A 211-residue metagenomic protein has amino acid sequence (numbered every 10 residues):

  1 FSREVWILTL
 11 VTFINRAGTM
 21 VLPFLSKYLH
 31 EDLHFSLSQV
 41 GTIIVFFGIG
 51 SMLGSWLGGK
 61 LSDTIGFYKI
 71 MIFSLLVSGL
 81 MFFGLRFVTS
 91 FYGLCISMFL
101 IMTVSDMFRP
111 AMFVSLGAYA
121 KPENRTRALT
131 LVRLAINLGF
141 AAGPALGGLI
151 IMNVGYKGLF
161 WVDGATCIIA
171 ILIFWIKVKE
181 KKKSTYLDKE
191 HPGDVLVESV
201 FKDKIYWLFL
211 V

Functional and structural regions predicted by a protein language model:
F1-S2, E180-F209: Juxtamembrane intracellular "pre-TM" segments in multi-pass secondary transporters
R3-I44, L208: Helix-loop boundary and gating motifs at the non-cytosolic
M20, G48-M52, W56, F140-A141: Residue-level signature of mid-helix packing/kink "hotspots" within the transmembrane helices of 12-pass Major
G54-G66: Helix-to-loop junctions at the C-terminal end of transmembrane segments in multipass secondary transporters
L76-T89: C-terminal ends and interior cores of transmembrane alpha-helices in multi-pass membrane transporters/permeases
F99-I136: Cytoplasmic helix-loop-helix junction between adjacent transmembrane helices in 12-TM secondary transporters
A165-S184: C-terminal membrane-cytosol helix-exit motif in multi-pass small-molecule transporters
